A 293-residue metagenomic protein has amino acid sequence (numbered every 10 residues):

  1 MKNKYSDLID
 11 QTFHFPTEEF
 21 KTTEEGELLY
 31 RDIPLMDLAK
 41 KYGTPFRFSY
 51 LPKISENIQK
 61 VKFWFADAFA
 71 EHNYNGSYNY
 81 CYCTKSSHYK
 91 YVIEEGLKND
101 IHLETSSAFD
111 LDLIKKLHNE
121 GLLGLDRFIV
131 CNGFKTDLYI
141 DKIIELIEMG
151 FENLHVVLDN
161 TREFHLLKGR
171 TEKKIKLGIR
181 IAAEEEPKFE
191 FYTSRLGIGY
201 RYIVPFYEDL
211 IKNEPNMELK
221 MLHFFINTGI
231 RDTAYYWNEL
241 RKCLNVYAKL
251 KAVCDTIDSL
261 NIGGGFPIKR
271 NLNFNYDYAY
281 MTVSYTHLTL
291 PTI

Functional and structural regions predicted by a protein language model:
K2-D137: N-terminal capping/small domains of soluble enzymes
R31, R47-I54, I58, N160 (+4 more regions): Generic structural signal for well-ordered, non-membrane alpha-helical segments in soluble metabolic enzymes
N57, V61, F206-D209, E239-V246 (+1 more regions): A general structural detector for well-ordered alpha-helical segments in enzyme core domains, enriched
Y74-S259: Active-site-proximal beta-alpha core segment in soluble small-molecule metabolic enzymes
N227, L260-K269: Glycine-rich beta-strand-to-loop/alpha-helix junction loops that act as flexible
D232-N238, K269-M281: Short glycine/threonine-rich loop-to-helix capping motif typified by GTGT followed within a few residues by an Asp-Pro
T286-T292: Conserved small/polar residues in nucleotide/adenosyl-binding loops
